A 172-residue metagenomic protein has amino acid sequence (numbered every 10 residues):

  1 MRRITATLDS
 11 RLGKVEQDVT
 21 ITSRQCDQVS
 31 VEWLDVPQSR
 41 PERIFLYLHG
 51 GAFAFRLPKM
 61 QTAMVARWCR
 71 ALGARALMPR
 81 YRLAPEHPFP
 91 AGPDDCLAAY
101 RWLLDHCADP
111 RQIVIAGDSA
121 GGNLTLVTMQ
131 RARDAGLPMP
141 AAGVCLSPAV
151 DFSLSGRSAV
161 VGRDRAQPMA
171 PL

Functional and structural regions predicted by a protein language model:
M1-S39: A glycine/proline-hinged amphipathic helix-loop "lid/cap" segment that gates access to hydrophobic ligand pockets
E42-G51: Short beta-strand element of the alpha/beta-hydrolase
I44, G73-L77: A fold-wide structural signal in alpha/beta-hydrolase
L57-P58, M64, L77-Q112: Catalytic nucleophile-loop/oxyanion-hole region of alpha/beta-hydrolase and closely related hydrolase-like folds
M64-A74: A short, Lys/Arg-enriched amphipathic alpha-helix followed by its capping loop at the start of a domain
R111, L126-L172: Alpha/beta hydrolase fold serine-hydrolase catalytic domain that processes acyl esters and thioesters
G117, G121, T125: Gly/Ala-rich beta-loop-alpha elbow adjacent to hydrolase catalytic centers
